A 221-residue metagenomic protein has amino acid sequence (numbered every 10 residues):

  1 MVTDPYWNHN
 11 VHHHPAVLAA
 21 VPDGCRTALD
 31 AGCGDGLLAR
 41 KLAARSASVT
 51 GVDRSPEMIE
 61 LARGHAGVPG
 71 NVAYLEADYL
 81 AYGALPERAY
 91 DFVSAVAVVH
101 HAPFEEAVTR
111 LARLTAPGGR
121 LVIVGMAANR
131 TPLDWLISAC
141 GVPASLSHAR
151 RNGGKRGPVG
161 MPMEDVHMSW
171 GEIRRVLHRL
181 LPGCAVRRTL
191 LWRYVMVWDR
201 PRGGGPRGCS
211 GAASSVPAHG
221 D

Functional and structural regions predicted by a protein language model:
N8-R26: Conserved alpha-helix/loop element of class I SAM-dependent methyltransferases that forms part of the SAM/SAH-binding
R26-G34: Conserved class I S-adenosyl-L-methionine
D35-L37, K41-A81: Class I SAM-dependent methyltransferase SAM/SAH-binding core
A81-E87: Short conserved loop adjoining the S-adenosyl-L-methionine
S94: A conserved beta-strand element that flanks and buttresses the S-adenosyl-L-methionine
A102-L111: A short, conserved alpha-helix within the catalytic core of class I
G118-G125: Conserved beta-strand signature within the Rossmann-like core of class I S-adenosyl-L-methionine
A127-V176: C-terminal alpha-helical "lid/dimerization" subdomain adjacent to the S-adenosyl-L-methionine
